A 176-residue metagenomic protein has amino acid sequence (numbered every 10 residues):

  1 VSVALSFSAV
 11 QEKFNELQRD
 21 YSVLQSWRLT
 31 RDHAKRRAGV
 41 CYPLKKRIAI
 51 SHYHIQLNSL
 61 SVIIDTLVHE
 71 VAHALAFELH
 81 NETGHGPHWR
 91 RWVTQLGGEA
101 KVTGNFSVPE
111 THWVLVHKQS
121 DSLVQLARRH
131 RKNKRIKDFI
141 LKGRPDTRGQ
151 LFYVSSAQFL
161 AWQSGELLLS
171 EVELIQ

Functional and structural regions predicted by a protein language model:
S2-S61, E78-Q176: Metalloprotease/metallohydrolase-associated module, dominated by Zn2+-dependent proteases
D65-F77: Active-site recognition of the HExxH zinc-binding catalytic motif
